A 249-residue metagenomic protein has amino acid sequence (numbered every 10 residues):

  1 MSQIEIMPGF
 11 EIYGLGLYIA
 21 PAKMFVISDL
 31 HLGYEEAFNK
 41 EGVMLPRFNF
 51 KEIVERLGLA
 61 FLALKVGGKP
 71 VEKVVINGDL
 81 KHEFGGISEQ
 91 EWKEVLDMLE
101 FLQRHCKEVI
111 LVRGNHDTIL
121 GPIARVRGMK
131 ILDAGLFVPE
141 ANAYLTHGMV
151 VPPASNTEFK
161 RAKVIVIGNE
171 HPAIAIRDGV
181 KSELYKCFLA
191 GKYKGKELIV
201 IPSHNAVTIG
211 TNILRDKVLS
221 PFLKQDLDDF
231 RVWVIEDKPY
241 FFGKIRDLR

Functional and structural regions predicted by a protein language model:
M1-N77, K81-R249: Extended recognition/assembly regions associated with phosphoester-bond processing machinery
